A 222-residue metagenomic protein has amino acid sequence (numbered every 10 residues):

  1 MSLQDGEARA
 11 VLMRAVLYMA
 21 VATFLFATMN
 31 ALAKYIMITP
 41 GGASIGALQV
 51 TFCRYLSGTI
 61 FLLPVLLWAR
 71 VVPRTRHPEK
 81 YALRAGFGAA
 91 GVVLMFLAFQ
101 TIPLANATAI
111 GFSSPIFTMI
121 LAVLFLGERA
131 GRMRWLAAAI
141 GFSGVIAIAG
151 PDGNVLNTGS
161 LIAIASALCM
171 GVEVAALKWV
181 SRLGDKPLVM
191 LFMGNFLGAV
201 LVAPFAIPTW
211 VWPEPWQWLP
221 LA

Functional and structural regions predicted by a protein language model:
M1-L48, N154-W179: Glycine-/small-residue-enriched transmembrane alpha-helix faces in small-molecule transporters and effluxers
R14-A22, R70-L94, T158-S166, W212-A222: Loop-to-transmembrane-helix transition segments
T23-A31, L56, L63, A85-V93 (+4 more regions): Hydrophobic/small/kink-forming positions within alpha-helical transmembrane segments of polytopic membrane proteins
I38-Q49, L94-G111, G184-L188: Structural motif at transmembrane-helix junctions in multi-pass transporters
A43-A90, C169-E173, M193-P208: Transmembrane alpha-helices of multi-pass small-molecule transport proteins
S57-F61, I110-L124, A139, F196-L201: Alpha-helical transmembrane segments of compact multi-pass small-molecule transporters, enriched in specific families
L97-Q100, S114-L136: C-terminal transmembrane-helix exit sites in multi-pass transporters
M133-G150: Hydrophobic transmembrane alpha-helices of multi-pass small-molecule transport proteins
